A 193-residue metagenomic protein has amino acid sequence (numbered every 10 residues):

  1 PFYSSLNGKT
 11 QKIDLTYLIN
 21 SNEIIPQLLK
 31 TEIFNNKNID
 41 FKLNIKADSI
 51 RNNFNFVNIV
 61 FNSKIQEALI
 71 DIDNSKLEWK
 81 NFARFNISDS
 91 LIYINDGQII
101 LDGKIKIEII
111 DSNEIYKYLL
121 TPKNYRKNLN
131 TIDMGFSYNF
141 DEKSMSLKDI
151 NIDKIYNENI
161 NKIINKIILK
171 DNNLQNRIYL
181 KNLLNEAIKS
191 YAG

Functional and structural regions predicted by a protein language model:
P1-G193: Membrane-proximal interfacial segments on either side of biological membranes
